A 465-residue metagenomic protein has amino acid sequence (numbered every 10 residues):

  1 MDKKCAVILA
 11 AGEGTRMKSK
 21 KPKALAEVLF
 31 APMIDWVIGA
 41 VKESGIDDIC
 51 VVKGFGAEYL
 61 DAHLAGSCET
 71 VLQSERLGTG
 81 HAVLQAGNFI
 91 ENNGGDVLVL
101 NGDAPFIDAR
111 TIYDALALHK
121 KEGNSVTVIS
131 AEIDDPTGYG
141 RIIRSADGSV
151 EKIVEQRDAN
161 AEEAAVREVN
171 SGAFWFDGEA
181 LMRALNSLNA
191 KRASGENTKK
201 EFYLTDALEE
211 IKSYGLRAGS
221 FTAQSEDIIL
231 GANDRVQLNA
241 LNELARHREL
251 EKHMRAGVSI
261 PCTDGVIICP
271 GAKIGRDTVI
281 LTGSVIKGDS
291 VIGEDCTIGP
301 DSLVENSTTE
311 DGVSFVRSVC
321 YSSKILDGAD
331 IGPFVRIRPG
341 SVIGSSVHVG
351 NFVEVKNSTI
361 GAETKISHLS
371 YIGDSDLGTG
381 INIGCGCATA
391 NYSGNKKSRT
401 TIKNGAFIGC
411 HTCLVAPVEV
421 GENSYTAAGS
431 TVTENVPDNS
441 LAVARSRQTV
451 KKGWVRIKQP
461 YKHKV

Functional and structural regions predicted by a protein language model:
M1-C5, A31-A117, K121, H463-K464: Conserved N-terminal catalytic core of the sugar/cofactor nucleotidyltransferase
M1-S19: N-terminal nucleotide-binding beta1-loop-alpha1 segment
A10, K53, N101, S130-A131: Short beta-strand/turn micro-motifs composed of small residues that flank or help shape donor/cofactor-binding pockets
K20-W36: Short catalytic helix/loop segments, enriched in acidic residues and glycine and frequently bearing histidine
A26, P105, R167, F174 (+4 more regions): Residues that recognize and position ribonucleotide moieties
G66, I107-S194, T205: Conserved core of the sugar-phosphate nucleotidyltransferase
R167-V266, K273-I274: Conserved alpha/beta core of the MobA/IspD/sugar-nucleotide pyrophosphorylase nucleotidyltransferase superfamily
S259-V443, Q448-T449: Structural signal for interior beta-strand "rungs" in well-ordered beta-sheet cores of soluble enzyme domains
